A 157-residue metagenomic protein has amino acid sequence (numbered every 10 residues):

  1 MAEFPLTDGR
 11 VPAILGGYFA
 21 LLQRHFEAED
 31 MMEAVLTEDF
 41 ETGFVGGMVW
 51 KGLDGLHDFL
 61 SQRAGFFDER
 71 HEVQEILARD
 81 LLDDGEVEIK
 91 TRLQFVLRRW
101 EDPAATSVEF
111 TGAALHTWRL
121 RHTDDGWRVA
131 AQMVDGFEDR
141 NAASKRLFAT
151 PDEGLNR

Functional and structural regions predicted by a protein language model:
M1-E38, R157: Short, low-complexity N-terminal intrinsically disordered segments enriched in polar/charged residues
A28-V87, T91-R92: A solvent-exposed, acidic/Ser-Thr-rich amphipathic alpha-helical stretch
E41, K90-W100, D135: Generic short beta-strand segments
L56, H71-D80, A113-R121, M133-D135: Hydrophobic/aromatic beta-strand elements that line small-molecule binding cavities or substrate pockets in beta-rich
G65-E69, F95-F110, D139-R140, S144: Short, cysteine-centered beta-strand-loop-beta hairpins and adjacent loop/turn segments enriched in charged/polar
V87, L93, G112-H116: Hydrophobic core residues within well-ordered beta-strands of beta-rich domains
A104-G126: A short, surface-exposed beta-strand/turn
T123, R128-R157: Low-complexity, intrinsically disordered terminal/linker segments enriched in charged and Gly/Pro repeats
